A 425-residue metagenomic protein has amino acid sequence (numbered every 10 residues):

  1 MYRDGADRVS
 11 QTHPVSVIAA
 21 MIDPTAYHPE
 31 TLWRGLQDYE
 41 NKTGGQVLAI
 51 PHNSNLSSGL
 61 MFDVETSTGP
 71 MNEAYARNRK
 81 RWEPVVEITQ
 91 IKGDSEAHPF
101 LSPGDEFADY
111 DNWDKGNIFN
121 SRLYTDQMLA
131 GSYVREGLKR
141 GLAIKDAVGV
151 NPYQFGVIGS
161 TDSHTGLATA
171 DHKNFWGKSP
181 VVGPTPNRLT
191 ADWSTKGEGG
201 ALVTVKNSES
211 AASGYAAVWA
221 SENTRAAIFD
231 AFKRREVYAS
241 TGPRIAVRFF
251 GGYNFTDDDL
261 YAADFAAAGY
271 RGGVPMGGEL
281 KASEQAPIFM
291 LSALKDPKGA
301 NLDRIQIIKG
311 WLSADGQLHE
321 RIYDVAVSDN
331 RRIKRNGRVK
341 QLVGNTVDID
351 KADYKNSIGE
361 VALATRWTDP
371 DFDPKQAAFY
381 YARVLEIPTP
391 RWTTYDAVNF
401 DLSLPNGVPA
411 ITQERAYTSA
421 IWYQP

Functional and structural regions predicted by a protein language model:
M1-P425: Extended, charged catalytic domains and RNA/DNA-binding interfaces, predominantly in divalent-metal-using enzymes
